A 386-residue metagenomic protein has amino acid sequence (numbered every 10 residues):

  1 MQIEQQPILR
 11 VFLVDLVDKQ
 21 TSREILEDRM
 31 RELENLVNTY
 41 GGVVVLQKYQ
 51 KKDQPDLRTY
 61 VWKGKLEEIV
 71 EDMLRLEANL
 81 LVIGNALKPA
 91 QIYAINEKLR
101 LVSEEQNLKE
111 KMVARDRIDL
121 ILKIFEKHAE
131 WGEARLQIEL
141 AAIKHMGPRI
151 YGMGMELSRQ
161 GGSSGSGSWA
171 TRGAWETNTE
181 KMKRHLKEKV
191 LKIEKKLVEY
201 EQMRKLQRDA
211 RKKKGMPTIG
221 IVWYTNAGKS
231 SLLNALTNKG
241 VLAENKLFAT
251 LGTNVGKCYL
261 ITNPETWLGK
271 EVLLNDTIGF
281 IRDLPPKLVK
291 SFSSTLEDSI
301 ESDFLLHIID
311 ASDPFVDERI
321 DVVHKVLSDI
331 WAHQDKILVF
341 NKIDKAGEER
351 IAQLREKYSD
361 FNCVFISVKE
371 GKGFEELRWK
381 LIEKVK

Functional and structural regions predicted by a protein language model:
M1-I121: N-terminal accessory targeting/assembly segments
Q5-I8, R159-P286, S299: Conserved G1/Walker A P-loop phosphate-binding module
V17-T21, K52-Q54, A86-P89, D119-L122 (+4 more regions): Conserved nucleotide-binding/hydrolysis micro-motifs of P-loop NTPases
Q20-E24, D56-R58, H128, G132 (+4 more regions): Flexible beta-alpha connector loops of hexameric P-loop NTPases
S22, D28-M30, E34-N38, V70-R75 (+3 more regions): Conserved C-terminal guanine-recognition region of P-loop GTPase G domains, centered on the G4
L33, L81, I143, L186 (+4 more regions): Residue-level signature of catalytic and energy-coupling elements of molecular machines, predominantly ATP/GTP-dependent
T39, R75, A94, A142-H145 (+8 more regions): Residues on one face of amphipathic alpha-helical coiled coils
L108-G162, S166, H333, I337 (+1 more regions): Canonical P-loop GTPase G-domain recognition
